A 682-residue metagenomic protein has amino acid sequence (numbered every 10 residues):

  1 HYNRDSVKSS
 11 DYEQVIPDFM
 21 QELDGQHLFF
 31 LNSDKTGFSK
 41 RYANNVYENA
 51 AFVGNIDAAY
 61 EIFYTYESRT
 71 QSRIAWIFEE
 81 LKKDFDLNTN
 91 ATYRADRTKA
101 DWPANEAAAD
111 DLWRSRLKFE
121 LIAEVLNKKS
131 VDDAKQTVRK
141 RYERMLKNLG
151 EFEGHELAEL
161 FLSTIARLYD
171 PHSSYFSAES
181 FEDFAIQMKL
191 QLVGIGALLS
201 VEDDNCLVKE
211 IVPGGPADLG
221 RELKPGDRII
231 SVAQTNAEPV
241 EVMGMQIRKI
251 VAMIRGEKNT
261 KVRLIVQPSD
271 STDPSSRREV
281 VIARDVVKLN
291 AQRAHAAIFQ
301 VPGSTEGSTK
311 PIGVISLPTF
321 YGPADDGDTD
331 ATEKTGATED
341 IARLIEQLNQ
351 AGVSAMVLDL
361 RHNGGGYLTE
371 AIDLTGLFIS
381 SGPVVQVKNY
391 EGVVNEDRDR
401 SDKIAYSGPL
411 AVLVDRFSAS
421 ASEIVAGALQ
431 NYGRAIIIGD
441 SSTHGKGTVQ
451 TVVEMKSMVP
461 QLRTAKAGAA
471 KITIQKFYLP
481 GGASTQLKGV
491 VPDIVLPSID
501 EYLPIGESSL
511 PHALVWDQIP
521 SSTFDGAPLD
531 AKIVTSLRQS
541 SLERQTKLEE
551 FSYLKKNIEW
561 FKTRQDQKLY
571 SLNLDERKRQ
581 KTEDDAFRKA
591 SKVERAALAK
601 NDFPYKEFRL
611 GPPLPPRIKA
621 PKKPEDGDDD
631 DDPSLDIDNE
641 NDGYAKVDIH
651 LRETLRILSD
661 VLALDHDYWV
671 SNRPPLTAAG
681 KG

Functional and structural regions predicted by a protein language model:
H1-Y2, R41-V46, T137-R144, P318-D325 (+1 more regions): Acidic/histidine-rich, surface-exposed loop or edge segments in extracytoplasmic proteins
N3-V7, Y12, K147-G154, S173-G194 (+4 more regions): Cleft-lining beta-strand/loop regions that shape enzyme active-site pockets
R4, K8-M20, A43, Y60-F63 (+20 more regions): Extracytoplasmic/secreted envelope proteins and their assembly/folding machinery, especially bacterial periplasmic
D5, Q21-E22, F52-N55, A59-A75 (+4 more regions): PDZ/PDZ-like domain segments forming the peptide/carboxylate-binding groove, activating on the N-terminal beta-strands
V7-E13, P17-A95, L146-V201, K261-R263 (+3 more regions): Extended, small/polar residue-biased N-terminal targeting/export presequences and adjacent propeptide/linker tracts
Q14, D18-E22, Q26, N49 (+26 more regions): Structured segments of extracytoplasmic/periplasmic soluble domains in secreted or envelope-associated proteins
K129-K140, P480-V670, P674-A678: Conserved functional hotspot residues or short segments at active or partner-binding sites across diverse domains
A421, G433, I438-E507: Polar, glycine-rich mid-to-C-terminal structural blocks that act as macromolecule-binding/assembly scaffolds
